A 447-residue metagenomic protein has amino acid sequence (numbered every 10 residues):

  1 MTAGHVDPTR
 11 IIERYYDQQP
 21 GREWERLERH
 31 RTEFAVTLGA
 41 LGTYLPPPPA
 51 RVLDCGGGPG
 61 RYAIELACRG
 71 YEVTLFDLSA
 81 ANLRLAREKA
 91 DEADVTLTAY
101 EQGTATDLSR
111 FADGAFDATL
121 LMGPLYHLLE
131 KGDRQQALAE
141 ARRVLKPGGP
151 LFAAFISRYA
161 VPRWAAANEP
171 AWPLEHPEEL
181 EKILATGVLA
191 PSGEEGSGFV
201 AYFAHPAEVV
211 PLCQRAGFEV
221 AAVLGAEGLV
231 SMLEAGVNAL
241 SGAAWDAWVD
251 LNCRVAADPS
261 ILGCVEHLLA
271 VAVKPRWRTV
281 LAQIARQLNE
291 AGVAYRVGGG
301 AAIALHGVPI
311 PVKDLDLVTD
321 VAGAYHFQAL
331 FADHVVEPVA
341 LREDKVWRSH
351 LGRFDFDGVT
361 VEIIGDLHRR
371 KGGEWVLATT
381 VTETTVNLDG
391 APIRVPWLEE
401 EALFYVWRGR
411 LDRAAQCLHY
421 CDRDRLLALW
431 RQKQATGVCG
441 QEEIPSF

Functional and structural regions predicted by a protein language model:
T2-P48, R61, E65: Conserved class I S-adenosyl-L-methionine
R61-D107: Class I SAM-dependent methyltransferase SAM/SAH-binding core
S109-T119: A short acidic, Gly/Pro-enriched loop at the edge of an enzyme's catalytic core that lines a small-molecule cofactor
Q135-P147: A short glycine-rich, Lys/Arg-flanked "PGG" loop and its adjoining helix->strand segment in the class I
P150-I183: Conserved class I S-adenosyl-L-methionine
R276-R296, G323, L426-A435, S446-F447: Helical scaffold of the NTase/Pol beta-like nucleotidyltransferase catalytic core
Q283-L315, T319-V321, Y325-Q328, W397: Active-site nucleotide-donor binding segment shared across nucleotidyl transfer reactions
K371-F447: Catalytic cores of NTP-dependent nucleotidyl/adenyl transfer enzymes across multiple folds
